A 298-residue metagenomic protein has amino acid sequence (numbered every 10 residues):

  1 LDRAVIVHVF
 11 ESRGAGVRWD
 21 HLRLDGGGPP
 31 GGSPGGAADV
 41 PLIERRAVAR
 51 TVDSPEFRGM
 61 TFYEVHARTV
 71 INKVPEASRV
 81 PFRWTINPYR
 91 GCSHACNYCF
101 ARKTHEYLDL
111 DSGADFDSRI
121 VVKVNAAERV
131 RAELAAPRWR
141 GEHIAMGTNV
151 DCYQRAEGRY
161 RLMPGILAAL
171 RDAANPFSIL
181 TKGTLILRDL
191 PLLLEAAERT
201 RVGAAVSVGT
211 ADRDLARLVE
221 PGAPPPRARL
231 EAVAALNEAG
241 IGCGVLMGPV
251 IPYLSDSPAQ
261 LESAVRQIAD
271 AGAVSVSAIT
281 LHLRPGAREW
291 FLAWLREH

Functional and structural regions predicted by a protein language model:
L1-I86: Flexible, acidic/Gly-rich N-terminal and inter-domain linker regions that tether and position cofactor-handling modules
D53-R90, N97-A205, G209-L218, P226-A234 (+1 more regions): Conserved Radical SAM active-site core
E157, L190-P191, S255-P258, R288-E289: A short acidic (Asp/Glu
Y160, L194-A204, S255-G272, R296-H298: Short, electropositive alpha-helical surface patch
D214-G222, P249-Y253: Surface-exposed cleft-lining segments at the edges of enzyme active sites
R227-A287: Conserved C-terminal portion of the radical SAM core fold that forms the substrate/S-adenosylmethionine-binding
R284-H298: Short acidic, glycine/proline-enriched helix-loop-strand junctions
